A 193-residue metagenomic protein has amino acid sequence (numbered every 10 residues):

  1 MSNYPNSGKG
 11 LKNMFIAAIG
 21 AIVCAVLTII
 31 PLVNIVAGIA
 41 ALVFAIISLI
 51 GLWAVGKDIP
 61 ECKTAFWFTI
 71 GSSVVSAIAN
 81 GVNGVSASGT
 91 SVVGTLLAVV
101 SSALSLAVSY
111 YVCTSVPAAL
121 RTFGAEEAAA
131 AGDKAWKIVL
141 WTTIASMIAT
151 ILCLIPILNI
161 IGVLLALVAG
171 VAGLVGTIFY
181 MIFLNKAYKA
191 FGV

Functional and structural regions predicted by a protein language model:
M1-V26, A40-V85, V100-A149, A172-V193: Membrane-interface extramembranous regions at the lipid-water interface
L27-G38, N83, S91, A98 (+1 more regions): Short hydrophobic membrane-inserting alpha-helices and related fusion/pore-forming segments
C62-W67, T90, G94, G162: Short, tandemly repeated low-complexity microdomains enriched for cysteine and small residues
